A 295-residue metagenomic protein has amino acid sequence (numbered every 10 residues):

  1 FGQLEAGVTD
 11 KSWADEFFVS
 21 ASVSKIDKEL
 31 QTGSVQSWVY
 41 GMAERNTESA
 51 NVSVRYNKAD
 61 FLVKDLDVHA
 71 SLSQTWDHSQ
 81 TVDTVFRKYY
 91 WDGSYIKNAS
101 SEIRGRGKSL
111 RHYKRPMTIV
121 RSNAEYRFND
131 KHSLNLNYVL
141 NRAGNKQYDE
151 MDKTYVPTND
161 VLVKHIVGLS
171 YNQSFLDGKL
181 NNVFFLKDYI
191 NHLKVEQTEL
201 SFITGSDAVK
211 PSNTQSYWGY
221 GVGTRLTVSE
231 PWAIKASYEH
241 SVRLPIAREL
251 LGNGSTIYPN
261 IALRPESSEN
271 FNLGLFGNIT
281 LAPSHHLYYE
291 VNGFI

Functional and structural regions predicted by a protein language model:
F1, E29-G33: Surface-exposed beta-strand-turn/loop segments characteristic of Gram-negative outer-membrane beta-barrels
F1, G223, A233-P245, P265-E269: Outer-membrane beta-barrel translocator/channel fold
E5-K25, T47-G205, V209-G219, R225-S229 (+2 more regions): Face-selective signature of the C-terminal outer-membrane beta-barrel domain
T32, V82-T84, A247-R248: Short aromatic-enriched loop/helix-cap "lid" or pocket-rim segments at secondary-structure transitions that line
S34, E150-M151, T198-E199, E249-G252: Short, glycine/charged-enriched secondary-structure capping and boundary segments
Y40-T47, L251: Predominantly the C-terminal beta-signal and adjacent terminal strand-loop region of outer-membrane beta-barrel
Q197, D207-T214, L244-S267, I295: Outer-membrane beta-barrel domain signature, especially the mid-to-C-terminal portions of large Gram-negative OMP
K235-E239, E266-I295: Membrane-embedded beta-barrel scaffold of Gram-negative outer-membrane proteins
